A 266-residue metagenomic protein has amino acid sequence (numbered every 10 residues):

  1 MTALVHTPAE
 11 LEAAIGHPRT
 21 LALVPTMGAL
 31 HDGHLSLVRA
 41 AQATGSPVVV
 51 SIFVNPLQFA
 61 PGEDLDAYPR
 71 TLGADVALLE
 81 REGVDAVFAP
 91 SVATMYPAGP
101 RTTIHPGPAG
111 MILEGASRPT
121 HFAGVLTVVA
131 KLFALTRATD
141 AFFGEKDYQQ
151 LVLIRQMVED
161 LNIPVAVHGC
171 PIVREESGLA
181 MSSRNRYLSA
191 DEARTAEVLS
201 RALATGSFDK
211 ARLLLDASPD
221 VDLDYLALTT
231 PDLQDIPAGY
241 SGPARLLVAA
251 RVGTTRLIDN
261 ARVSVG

Functional and structural regions predicted by a protein language model:
T2-D220, T254, A261: Nucleotidyltransferase catalytic core that binds NTPs
L214-G266: Phosphate/ribose-recognition catalytic cores of enzymes acting on nucleotide-derived substrates
